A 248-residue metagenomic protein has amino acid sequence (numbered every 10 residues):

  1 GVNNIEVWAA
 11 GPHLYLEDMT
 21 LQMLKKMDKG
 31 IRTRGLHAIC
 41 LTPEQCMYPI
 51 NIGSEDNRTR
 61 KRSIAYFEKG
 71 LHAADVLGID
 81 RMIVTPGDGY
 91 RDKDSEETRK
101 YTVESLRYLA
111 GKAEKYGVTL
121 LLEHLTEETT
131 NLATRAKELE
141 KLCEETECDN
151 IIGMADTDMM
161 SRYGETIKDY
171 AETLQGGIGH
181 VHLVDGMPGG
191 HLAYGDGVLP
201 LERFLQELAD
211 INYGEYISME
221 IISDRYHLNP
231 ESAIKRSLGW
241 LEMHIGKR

Functional and structural regions predicted by a protein language model:
G1, K25-D28, R32, A133-A155 (+1 more regions): Histidine-acidic metal/acid-base catalytic patches
G1-A10, L77-G78: Catalytic domains of carbohydrate-active enzymes, especially glycoside hydrolases
I5-V7, A38-P43, M82-V84, L120-L122 (+3 more regions): Hydrophobic faces of well-ordered beta-strands that scaffold small-molecule active sites in alpha/beta enzyme cores
W8-G30, P86-D94: Glycine-rich, proline-tolerant flexible connector loops at the mouths of alpha/beta enzymes
A9-G11, E44-M47, P86-Y90, H124-E128 (+3 more regions): Active-site-proximal loop/turn and secondary-structure-junction residues that shape catalytic pockets, frequently
L16-M19, I52-E55, D94, N131 (+2 more regions): Pocket-edge positions in alpha/beta enzyme catalytic cores
I31-I39: Glycine-rich, aromatic-flanked loop segments that form ligand/cofactor-binding clefts across common enzyme folds
T33, I50-I152, R162, E231: Active-site acidic/histidine proton-transfer and metal-coordination neighborhood in alpha/beta enzyme cores
